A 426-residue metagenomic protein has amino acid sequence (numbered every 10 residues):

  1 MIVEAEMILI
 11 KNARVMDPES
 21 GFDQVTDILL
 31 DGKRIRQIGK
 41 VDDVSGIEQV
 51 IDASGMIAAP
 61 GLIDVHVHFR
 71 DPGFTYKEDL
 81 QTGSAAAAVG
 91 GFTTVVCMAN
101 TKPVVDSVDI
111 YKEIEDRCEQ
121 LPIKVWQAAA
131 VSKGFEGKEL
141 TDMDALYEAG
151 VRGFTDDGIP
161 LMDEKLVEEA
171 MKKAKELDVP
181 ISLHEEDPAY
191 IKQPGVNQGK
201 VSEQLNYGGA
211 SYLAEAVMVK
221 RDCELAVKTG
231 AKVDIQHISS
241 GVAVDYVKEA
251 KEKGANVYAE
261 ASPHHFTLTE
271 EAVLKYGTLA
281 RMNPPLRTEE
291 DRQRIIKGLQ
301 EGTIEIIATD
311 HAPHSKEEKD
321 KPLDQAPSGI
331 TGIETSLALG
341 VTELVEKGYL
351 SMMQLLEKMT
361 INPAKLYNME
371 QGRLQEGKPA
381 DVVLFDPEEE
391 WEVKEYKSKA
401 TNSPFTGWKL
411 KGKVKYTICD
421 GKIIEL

Functional and structural regions predicted by a protein language model:
I2-P60: Histidine-rich, glycine-flanked metal-binding segment
A13, I28, K33, G55 (+15 more regions): Divalent metal-coordination and catalytic microenvironments
A13, P322-Q325, P379-L426: C-terminal cap of metal-dependent C-N hydrolases
A53-C118: Metal-associated gating/positioning segment near the N- to mid-region
H68-K77, V96-V108, A128-L140, T155-L166 (+3 more regions): Divalent metal-binding segments
D116-V131: A glycine-rich helix N-cap at a beta->alpha junction
T141-I307: Histidine/acidic residue-rich metal-binding segments in metalloenzymes
Q204-K232, L279, Q300-E301, E305-I307 (+1 more regions): His/Asp/Glu-enriched, well-ordered alpha-helical/loop segment that forms or immediately abuts the divalent-metal
